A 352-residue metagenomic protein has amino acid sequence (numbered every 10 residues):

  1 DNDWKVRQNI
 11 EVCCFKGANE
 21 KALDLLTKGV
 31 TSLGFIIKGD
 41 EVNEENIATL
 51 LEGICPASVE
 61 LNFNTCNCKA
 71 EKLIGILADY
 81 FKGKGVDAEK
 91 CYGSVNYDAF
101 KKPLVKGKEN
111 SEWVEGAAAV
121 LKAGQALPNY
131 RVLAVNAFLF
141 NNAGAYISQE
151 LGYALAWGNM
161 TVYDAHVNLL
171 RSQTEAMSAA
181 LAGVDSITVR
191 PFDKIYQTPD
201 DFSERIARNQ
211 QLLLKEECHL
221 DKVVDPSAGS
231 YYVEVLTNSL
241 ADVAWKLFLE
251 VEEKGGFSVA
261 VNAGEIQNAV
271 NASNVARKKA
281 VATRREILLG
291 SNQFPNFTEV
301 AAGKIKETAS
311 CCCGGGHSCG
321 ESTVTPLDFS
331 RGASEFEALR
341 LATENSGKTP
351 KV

Functional and structural regions predicted by a protein language model:
D1-G158, V162, A180, S186-R190 (+6 more regions): Catalytic alpha/beta active-site cores
G29, G85, A182, Q210 (+2 more regions): Conserved, mostly hydrophobic/aromatic
I37, A137, R190-D193, S227-A228 (+3 more regions): Active-site proximal loops enriched in glycine and acidic residues that flank catalytic Cys/His/Asp and coordinate
V120, S172-E175, V275: Glycine-rich, charged/polar anion/phosphate-binding loops that engage phosphate groups from diverse ligands
Y146-L151, W157-L169, Q197-A207, Y232-L247 (+1 more regions): Short glycine/threonine-rich loop-to-helix capping motif typified by GTGT followed within a few residues by an Asp-Pro
Y163-R190, D200-L220, V224, L240: Flexible glycine/proline-rich, aromatic-decorated loop/lid segments
D185, V243-V352: Intrinsic disorder at enzyme termini
I187, Y196, E217-K246, V251-V261: Long, amphipathic alpha-helical stalk/connector segments used for oligomerization, subunit docking, or mechanical
